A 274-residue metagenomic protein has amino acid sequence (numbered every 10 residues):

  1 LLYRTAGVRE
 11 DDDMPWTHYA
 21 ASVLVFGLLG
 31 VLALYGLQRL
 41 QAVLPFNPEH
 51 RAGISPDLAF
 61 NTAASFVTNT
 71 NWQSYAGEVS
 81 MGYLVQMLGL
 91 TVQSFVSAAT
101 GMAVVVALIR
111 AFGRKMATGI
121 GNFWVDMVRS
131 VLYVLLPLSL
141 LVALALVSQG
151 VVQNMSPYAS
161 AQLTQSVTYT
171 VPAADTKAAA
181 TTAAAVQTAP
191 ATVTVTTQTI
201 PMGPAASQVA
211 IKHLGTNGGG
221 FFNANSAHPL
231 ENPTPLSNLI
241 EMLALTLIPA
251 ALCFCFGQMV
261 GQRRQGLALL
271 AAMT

Functional and structural regions predicted by a protein language model:
L1-R9, A99-F123, L140, V152 (+4 more regions): Juxtamembrane interface elements at the cytosolic ends of transmembrane helices in multi-pass membrane proteins
L1-T62, Q86, V105-V106, G113-G121 (+1 more regions): N-terminal alpha-helical transmembrane segments of multi-pass membrane transport and channel/translocase proteins
D13-T17, A21, S80, L84 (+9 more regions): Structural motif marking the loop-to-transmembrane transition
A21-L28, L88-A99, L108, V128-V131 (+1 more regions): Hydrophobic alpha-helical transmembrane segments of multi-pass membrane proteins
P45-L90, V152-L243: P-loop potassium selectivity filter motif centered on the GYG triad
L135-P137, I200-P201, K212-H213, M259-V260: A general structural signal for short secondary-structure junctions and capping/turn motifs
A271-T274: Aromatic sugar-binding interfaces of carbohydrate-active proteins
